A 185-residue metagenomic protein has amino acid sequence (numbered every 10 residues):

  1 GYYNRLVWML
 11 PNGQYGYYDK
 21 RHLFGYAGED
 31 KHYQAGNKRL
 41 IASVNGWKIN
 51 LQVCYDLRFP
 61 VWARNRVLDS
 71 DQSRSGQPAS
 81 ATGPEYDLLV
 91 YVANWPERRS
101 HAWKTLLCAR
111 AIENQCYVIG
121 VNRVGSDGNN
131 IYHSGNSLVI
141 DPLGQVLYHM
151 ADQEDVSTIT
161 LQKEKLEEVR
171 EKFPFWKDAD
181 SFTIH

Functional and structural regions predicted by a protein language model:
G1-P78, G83-P84, A93, R98-T105 (+2 more regions): Active-site catalytic loop in hydrolytic enzyme cores
R5-W8, L40, S137-V139, S157-I159: Short beta-strand scaffold segments in enzyme catalytic cores
K20, V44, P142, D152 (+1 more regions): Active-site donor-binding loop signature of nucleotide-sugar glycosyltransferases
L57-S157: CN hydrolase (nitrilase-like) catalytic-core segments centered on the catalytic cysteine and neighboring Lys/Glu
Y148, L161-E171: Short alpha-helical interface patches
E167-H185: A short C-terminal boundary segment appended to hydrolase-like catalytic domains
